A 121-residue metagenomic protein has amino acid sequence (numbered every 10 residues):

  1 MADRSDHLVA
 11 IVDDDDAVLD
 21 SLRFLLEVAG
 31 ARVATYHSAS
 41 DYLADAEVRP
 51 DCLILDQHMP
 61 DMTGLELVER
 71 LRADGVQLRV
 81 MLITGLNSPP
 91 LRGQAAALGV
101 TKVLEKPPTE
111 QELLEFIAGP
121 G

Functional and structural regions predicted by a protein language model:
M1-A10, D16-A17, R23, L43-A44 (+1 more regions): Non-catalytic signal-transmission and effector/linker regions of two-component phosphorelay proteins
D16-A34: Two-component/phosphorelay signaling modules centered on CheY-like receiver
T35-C52: Acidic, metal-coordinating helix/loop segments flanking the phosphotransfer/catalytic sites of two-component signaling
H37-S38, T63-E66: Acidic catalytic/metal-coordinating carboxylates
M59: Receiver (REC) domain active-site loop signature in two-component systems and cognate sites in sensor histidine kinases
L65-Q77: Short amphipathic alpha-helix used as the core "switch/output" element in two-component signaling
E66, N87-K102, E115: Alpha4 helix (beta4-alpha4-beta5 surface) of REC/receiver domains from two-component response regulators
